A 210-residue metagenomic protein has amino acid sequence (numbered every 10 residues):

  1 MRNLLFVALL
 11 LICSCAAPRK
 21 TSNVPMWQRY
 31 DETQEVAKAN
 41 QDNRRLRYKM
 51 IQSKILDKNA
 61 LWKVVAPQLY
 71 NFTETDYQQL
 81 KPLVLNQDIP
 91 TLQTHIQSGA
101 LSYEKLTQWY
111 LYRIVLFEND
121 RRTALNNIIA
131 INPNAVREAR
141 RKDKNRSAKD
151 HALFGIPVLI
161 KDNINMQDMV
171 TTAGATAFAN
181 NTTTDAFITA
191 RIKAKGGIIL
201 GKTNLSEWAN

Functional and structural regions predicted by a protein language model:
R2-V7: Sec-dependent signal peptide recognition, specifically the positively charged N-region followed immediately by
I12-S14: C-terminal motif of bacterial Sec signal peptides marking the signal peptidase cleavage site
P18-T172, T176-F178, W208-N210: Short, well-ordered alpha-helical
Y103, T184-D185: Hydrophobic (often cysteine-bearing) scaffold residues that line and stabilize catalytic clefts of nucleotide/cofactor
A179-T183: Glycine-rich anion/phosphate-binding loops
D185-N210: Short glycine/serine-rich loop segments
